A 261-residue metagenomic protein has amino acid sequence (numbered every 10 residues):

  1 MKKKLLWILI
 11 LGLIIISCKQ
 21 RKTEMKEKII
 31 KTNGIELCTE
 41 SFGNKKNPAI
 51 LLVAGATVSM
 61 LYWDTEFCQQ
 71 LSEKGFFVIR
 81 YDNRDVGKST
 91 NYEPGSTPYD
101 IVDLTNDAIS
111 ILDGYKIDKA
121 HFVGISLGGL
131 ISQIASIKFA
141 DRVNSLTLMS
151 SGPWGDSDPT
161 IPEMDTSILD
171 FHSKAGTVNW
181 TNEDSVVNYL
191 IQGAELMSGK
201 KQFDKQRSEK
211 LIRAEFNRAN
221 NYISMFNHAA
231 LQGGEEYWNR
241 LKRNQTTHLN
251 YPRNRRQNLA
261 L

Functional and structural regions predicted by a protein language model:
I35-N91: Conserved HGGG/HGGXW glycine-rich cap/lid loop of the alpha/beta-hydrolase fold
V102-A120: Conserved acidic catalytic loop of the alpha/beta-hydrolase fold
A120, G124-S126: Conserved alpha/beta-hydrolase "nucleophile elbow" surrounding the catalytic nucleophile
G129-A140, L146: Short glycine-enriched nucleophile-adjacent loop and the immediately C-terminal alpha-helix near the catalytic center
S145-W180: Flexible "cap/lid" loop of the alpha/beta hydrolase fold
T166-N239: Alpha/beta-hydrolase
N244, N250-P252: Short beta-strand/loop motif that positions the catalytic acidic residue of the alpha/beta-hydrolase fold
Q257-L261: Conserved alpha/beta-hydrolase "acid-adjacent" motif
